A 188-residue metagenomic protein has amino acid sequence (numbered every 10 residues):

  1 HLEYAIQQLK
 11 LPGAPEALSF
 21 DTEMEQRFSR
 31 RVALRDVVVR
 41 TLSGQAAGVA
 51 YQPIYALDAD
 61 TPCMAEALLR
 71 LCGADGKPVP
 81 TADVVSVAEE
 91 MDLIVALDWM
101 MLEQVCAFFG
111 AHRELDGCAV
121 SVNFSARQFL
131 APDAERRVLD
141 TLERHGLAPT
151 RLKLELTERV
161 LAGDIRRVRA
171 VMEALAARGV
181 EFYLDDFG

Functional and structural regions predicted by a protein language model:
H1-A14, R35, A82: Catalytic-core segments of nucleotide cyclases and related cyclic-nucleotide turnover enzymes
Q8, D75, M100-F124, D140-R151 (+1 more regions): Helix C-cap/alpha-to-beta connector motif
P15, G48, A119, E181: Residue-level detector of anion-binding/catalytic polar loops
S19, E23-V87, N123, L184: Active-site core of bacterial EAL-family cyclic-dinucleotide phosphodiesterase domains
M24, D92-L93: Catalytic-site/binding-pocket detector for metal-dependent nucleotidyl cyclases and the c-di-GMP signaling machinery
A82, W99-G110, P132-R144, R166-R169 (+1 more regions): Amphipathic, non-transmembrane alpha-helical secondary structure
V120, T141-G188: The catalytic core of metal-dependent phosphodiesterases that act on cyclic dinucleotides
